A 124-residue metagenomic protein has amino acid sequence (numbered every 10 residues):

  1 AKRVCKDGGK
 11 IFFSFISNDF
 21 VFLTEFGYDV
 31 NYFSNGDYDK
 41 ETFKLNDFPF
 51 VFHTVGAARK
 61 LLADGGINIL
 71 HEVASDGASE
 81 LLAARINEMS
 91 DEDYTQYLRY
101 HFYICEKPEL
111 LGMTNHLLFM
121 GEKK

Functional and structural regions predicted by a protein language model:
A1-K10: A short glycine-rich, Lys/Arg-flanked "PGG" loop and its adjoining helix->strand segment in the class I
K10-Y38: Conserved class I S-adenosyl-L-methionine
Y38-F43, F102: Short glycine/proline-rich turn/loop motifs
E41-A57: Acceptor-substrate binding/catalytic loop of class I
V55, R59, I67-A78: Conserved S-adenosyl-L-methionine
H71-K124: A C-terminal cap/extension of S-adenosyl-L-methionine-dependent methyltransferases that defines the acceptor-substrate
